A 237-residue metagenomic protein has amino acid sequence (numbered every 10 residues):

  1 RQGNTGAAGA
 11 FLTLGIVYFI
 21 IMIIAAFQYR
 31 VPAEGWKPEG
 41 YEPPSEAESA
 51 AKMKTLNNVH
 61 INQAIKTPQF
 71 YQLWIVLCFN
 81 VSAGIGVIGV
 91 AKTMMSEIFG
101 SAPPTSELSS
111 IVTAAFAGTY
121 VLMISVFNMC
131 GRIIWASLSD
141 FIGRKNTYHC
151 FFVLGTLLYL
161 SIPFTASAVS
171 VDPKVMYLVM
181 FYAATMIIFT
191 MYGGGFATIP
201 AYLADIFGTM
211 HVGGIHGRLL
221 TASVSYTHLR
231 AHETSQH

Functional and structural regions predicted by a protein language model:
F11-A26: Symmetry-related core transmembrane helices of the 12-TM Major Facilitator Superfamily/SLC fold
P32-N57: Flexible cytoplasmic inter-helical loops of multi-pass small-molecule transporters
P68-N128: Extracytoplasmic gate region of multi-pass secondary transporters
I134, K145-I199: C-terminal transmembrane helical hairpin of 12-TM major facilitator-type secondary transporters
A204-V212: Paired intracellular helix-loop junctions of major facilitator superfamily
T227-Q236: Conserved small/polar residues in nucleotide/adenosyl-binding loops
